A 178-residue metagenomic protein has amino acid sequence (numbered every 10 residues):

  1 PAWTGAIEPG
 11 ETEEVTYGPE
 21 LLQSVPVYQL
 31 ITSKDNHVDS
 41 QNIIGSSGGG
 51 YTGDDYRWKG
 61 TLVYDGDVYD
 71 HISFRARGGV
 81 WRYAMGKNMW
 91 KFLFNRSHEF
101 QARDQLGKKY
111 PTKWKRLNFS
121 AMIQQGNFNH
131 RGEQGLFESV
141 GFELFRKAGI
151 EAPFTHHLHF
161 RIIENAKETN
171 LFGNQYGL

Functional and structural regions predicted by a protein language model:
P1-L178: Phosphate-handling architecture centered on phosphoinositide signaling
